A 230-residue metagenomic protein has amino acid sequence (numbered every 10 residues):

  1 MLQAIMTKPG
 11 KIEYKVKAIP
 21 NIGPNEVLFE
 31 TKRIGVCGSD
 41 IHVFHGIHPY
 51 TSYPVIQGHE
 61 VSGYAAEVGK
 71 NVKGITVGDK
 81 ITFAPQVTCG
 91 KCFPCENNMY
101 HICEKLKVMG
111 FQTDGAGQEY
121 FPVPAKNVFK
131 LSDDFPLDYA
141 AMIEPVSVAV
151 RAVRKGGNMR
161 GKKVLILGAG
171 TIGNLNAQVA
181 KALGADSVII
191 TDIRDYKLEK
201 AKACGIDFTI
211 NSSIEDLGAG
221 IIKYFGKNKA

Functional and structural regions predicted by a protein language model:
T7, A18-I19, S52-G58, M109-T113: Short Gly/Pro-enriched turn/cap motifs at secondary-structure boundaries
K8-G10, G23: Residue-level recognition of beta-strand termini and adjacent short loop/turns
P20-I34, I47-F93, S132-D134: Glycine-rich beta-strand-centered segment in the early N-terminal region that forms part of a ligand/cofactor-binding
S39-F44: Cytochrome P450 core scaffold surrounding the K-helix E-X-X-R motif and the conserved "meander" helix-loop region
E60, D79-K80, P94, Y120 (+2 more regions): Residue-level marker of beta-strand positions
C89-L167: NAD(P)H dinucleotide-binding glycine-rich loop of Rossmann-like/cofactor-binding domains, especially the beta1-alpha1
F135-E215, G220: Mid-domain Rossmann-like dinucleotide-binding core that forms the NAD(H)/NADP(H) cofactor-binding site
Y224-A230: A glycine-rich helix->loop->beta "capping" turn within Rossmann-like NAD(P)(H)-dependent oxidoreductase domains
